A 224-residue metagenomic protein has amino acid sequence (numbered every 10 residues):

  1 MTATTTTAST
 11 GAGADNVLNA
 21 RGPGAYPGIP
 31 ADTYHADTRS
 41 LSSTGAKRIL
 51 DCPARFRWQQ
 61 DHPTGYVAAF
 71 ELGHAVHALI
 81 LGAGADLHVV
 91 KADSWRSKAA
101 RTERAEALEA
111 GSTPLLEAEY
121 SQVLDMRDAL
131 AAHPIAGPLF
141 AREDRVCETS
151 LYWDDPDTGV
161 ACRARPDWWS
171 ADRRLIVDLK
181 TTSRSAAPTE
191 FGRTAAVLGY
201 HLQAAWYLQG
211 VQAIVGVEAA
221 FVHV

Functional and structural regions predicted by a protein language model:
T2-A164: Metal-dependent nuclease catalytic cores that hydrolyze phosphodiester bonds in DNA/RNA, characterized by
R142-V224: Mg2+/Mn2+-dependent nuclease catalytic core
